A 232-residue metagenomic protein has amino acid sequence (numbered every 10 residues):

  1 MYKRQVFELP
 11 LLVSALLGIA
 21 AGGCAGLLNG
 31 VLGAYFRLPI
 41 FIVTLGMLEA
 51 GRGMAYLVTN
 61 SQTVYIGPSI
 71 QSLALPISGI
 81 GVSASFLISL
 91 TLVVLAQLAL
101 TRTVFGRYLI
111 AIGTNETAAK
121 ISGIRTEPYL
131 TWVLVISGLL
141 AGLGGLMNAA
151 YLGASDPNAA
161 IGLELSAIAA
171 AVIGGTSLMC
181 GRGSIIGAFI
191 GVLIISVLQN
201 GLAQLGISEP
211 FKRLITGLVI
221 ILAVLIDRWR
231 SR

Functional and structural regions predicted by a protein language model:
K3-V31, G79: Membrane-embedded helix boundary and interhelical linker motif in transport proteins
E8, Y35-R37, R102, M179-R182 (+1 more regions): Helix-loop interface residues and adjacent transmembrane-helix termini in multi-pass membrane transporters, primarily
L12-A20, I42, S83-T91, T131-V135 (+3 more regions): Hydrophobic alpha-helical transmembrane segments
C24, L28-L32, L143, M147 (+4 more regions): Hydrophobic side-chain positions within alpha-helical transmembrane segments of multi-pass secondary transporters
G26, A141, Y151-G217: Transmembrane alpha-helical segments in multi-pass inner-membrane proteins
F36, I40-T103, Y129-W132, Y151-A160: Transmembrane helix-bundle core of multi-pass membrane transporters and related energy-transducing complexes
L48, R52-G53, I88-L98, L134-G145 (+3 more regions): Hydrophobic core segments of alpha-helical transmembrane domains in multi-pass membrane transport and ion-translocation
V94-V135: Membrane-helix/interface signature in polytopic inner-membrane proteins
